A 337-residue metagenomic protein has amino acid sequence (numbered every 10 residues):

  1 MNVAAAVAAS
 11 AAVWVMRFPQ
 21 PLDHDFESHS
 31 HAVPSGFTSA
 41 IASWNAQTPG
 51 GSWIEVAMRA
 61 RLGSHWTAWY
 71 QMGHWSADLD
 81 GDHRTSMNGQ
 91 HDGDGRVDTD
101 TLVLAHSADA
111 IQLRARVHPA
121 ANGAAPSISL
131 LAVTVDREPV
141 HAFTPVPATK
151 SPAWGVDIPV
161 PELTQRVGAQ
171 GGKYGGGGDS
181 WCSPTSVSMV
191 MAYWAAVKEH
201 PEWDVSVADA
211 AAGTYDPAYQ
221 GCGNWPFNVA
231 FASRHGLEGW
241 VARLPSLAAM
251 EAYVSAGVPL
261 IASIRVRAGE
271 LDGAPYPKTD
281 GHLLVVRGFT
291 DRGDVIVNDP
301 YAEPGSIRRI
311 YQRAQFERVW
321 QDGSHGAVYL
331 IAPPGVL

Functional and structural regions predicted by a protein language model:
M1-V3, V7-D25: Glycan-recognition and processing domains
W14-P21, A32-S35, E55, A60-W69 (+4 more regions): Noncatalytic regulatory segments and standalone regulatory/sensor domains
M16, R116-G221, A274: Active-site-adjacent structural segments surrounding the nucleophilic cysteine of cysteine proteases and isopeptidases
G36-T48, L113-A115: A short beta-strand element within beta-rich, extracytoplasmic domains of secreted/secretory-pathway proteins
T38, S52-I54, D109, G178 (+3 more regions): Residues that flank catalytic or metal-binding motifs in active/ligand-binding sites
G95-D98: N-terminal soluble domains immediately following signal/targeting peptides that reside in extracytoplasmic
P201-L337: Conserved active-site-adjacent core of cysteine acyl-enzyme catalytic domains
